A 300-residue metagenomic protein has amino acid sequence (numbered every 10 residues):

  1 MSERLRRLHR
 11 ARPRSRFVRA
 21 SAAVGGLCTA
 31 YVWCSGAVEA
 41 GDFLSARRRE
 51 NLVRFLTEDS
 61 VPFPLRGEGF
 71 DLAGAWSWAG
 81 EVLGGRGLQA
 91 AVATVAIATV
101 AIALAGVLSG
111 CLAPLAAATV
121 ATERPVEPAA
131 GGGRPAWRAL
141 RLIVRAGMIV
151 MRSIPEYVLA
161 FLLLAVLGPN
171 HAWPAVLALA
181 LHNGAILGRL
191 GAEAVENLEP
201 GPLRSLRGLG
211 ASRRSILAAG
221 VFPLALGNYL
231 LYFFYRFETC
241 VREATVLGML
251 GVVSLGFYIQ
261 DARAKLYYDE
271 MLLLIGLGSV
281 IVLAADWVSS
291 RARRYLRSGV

Functional and structural regions predicted by a protein language model:
M1-A103, V107, C111, L115-L142 (+1 more regions): N-terminal, non-cleaved signal-anchor transmembrane helix
R12-R16, R86, A90, T94-I102 (+7 more regions): Loop-to-transmembrane-helix entry motif
G80, G84, L88, V92 (+7 more regions): Alpha-helical membrane-protein architecture signal
P114, F161-A165, Y232, A244-G248 (+1 more regions): Transmembrane alpha-helix boundary and packing residues in multipass membrane permease domains and related
P128-A180: Generic hydrophobic transmembrane alpha-helix motif, especially the helices
L162-A165, P169-V221, G227-R236, W287-S290: Membrane-cytosol interface at the C-terminal ends of specific transmembrane alpha-helices in multi-pass membrane
L231, L272-V300: C-terminal transmembrane helix and the adjacent membrane-cytosol boundary/short C-terminal tail of inner/organellar
